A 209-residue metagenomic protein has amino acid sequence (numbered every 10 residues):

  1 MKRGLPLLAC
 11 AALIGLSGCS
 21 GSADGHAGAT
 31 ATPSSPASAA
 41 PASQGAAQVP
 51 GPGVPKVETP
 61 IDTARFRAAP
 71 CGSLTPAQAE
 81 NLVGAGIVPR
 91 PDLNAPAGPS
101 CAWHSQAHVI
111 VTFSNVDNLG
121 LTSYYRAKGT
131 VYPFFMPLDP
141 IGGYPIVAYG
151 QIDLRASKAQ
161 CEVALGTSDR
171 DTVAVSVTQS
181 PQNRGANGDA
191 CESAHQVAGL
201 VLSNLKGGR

Functional and structural regions predicted by a protein language model:
M1-A11: N-terminal export and membrane-targeting signals
P6-L7, G15-A47: Bacterial lipoprotein signal-peptidase II cleavage site
S35-A69: N-terminal low-complexity, Pro/Thr/Ser-rich intrinsically disordered segments that act as propeptides or flexible
P50, M136-R209: A short, solvent-exposed beta-edge/loop patch
R65-L74, G188-H195: Soluble non-cytosolic domains of exported or imported proteins
A69-G86: Amphipathic alpha-helical segments
G86-G150: Short, solvent-exposed recognition patches
